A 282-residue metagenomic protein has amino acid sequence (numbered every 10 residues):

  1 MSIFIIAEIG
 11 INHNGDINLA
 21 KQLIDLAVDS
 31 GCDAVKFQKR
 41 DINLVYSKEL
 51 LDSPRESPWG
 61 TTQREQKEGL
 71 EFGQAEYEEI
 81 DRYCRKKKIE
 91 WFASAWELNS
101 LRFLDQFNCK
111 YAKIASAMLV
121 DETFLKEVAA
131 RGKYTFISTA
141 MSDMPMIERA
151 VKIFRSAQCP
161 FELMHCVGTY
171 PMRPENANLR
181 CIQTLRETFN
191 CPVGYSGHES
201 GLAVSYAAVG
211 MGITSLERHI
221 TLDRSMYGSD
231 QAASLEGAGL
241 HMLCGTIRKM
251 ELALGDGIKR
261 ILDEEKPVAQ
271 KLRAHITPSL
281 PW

Functional and structural regions predicted by a protein language model:
M1-W282: Catalytic cores and adjacent flexible loops of soluble metabolic enzymes that perform enolate/carbanion chemistry on
